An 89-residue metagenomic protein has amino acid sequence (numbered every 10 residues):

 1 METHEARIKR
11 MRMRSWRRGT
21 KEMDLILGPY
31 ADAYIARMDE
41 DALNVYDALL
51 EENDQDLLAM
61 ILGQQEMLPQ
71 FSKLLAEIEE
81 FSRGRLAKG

Functional and structural regions predicted by a protein language model:
E2-G89: Positively charged, polar, low-complexity stretches
